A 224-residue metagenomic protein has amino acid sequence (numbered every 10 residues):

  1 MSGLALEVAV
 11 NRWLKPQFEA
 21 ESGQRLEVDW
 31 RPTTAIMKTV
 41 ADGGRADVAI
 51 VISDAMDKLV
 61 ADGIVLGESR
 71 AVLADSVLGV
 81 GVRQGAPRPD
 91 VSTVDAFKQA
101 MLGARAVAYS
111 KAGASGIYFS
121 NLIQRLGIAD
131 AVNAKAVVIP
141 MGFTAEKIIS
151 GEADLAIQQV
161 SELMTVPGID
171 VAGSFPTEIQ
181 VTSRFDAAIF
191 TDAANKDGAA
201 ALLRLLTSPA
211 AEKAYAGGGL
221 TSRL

Functional and structural regions predicted by a protein language model:
M1-T34, K38-G44, S53-D62, A71-S76 (+1 more regions): Exported/periplasmic ABC-transporter solute-binding proteins
E68: Short active-site loop at a secondary-structure junction that contains or immediately precedes the catalytic residue(s)
